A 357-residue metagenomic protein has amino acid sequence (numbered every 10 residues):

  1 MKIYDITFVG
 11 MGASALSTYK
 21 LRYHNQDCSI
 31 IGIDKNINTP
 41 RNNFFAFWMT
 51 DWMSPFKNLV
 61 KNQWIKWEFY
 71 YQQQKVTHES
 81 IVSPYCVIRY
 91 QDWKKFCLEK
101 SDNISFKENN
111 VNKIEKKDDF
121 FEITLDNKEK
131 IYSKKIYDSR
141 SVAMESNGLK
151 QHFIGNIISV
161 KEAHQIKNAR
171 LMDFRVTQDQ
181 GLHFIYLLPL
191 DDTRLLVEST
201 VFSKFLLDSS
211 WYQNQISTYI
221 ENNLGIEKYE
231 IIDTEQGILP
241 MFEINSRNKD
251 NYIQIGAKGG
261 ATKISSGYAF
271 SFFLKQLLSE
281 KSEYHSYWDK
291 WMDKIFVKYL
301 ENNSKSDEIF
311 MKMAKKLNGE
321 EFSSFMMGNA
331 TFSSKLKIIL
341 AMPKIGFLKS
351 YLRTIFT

Functional and structural regions predicted by a protein language model:
K2-G32: N-terminal Rossmann-like FAD-binding beta1-loop-alpha1 element of flavoenzymes
M11, I104-E227, F242, R247: Predominantly flavin-linked oxidoreductase catalytic cores and closely associated redox partners
L21-H24, I31-Q73, I154: N-terminal FAD cofactor-binding segment of flavoenzymes
M49-N109, K116: A conserved beta-strand/loop capping segment in the N-terminal third of enzymes that catalyze redox or closely related
L187, K249-S265: Short FAD-binding loop at a beta-strand-to-alpha-helix junction that anchors the flavin cofactor in diverse
N214-I216, I220, I264, Y268-Y284: An active-site-proximal "capping" alpha-helix that borders the catalytic cofactor pocket
I226-Q254, K290: Flavin (FAD/FMN) cofactor-binding core of flavoprotein oxidoreductases
L274, L278-T357: C-terminal helical "tail/cap" subdomain of flavin- and related membrane-associated enzymes
